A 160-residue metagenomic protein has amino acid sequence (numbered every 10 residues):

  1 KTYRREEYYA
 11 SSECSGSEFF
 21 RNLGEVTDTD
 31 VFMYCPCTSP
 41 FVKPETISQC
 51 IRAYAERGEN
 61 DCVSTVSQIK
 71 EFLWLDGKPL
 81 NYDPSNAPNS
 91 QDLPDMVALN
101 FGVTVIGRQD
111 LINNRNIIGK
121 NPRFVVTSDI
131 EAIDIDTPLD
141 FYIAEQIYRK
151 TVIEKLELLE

Functional and structural regions predicted by a protein language model:
K1-D28: Conserved N-terminal catalytic core of the sugar/cofactor nucleotidyltransferase
S12-F19, C37-I130: Conserved core of the sugar-phosphate nucleotidyltransferase
E18, N22, E45, Y142 (+1 more regions): Short, contiguous clusters of charged residues that form electrostatic/catalytic patches at enzyme active sites, used
E25, R52, Q146-K150: Short, well-ordered alpha-helices that flank and scaffold nucleotide-derived cofactor binding pockets
D28-T29, R57-N60, I153: Short, high-confidence coil segments that cap the C-terminus of an alpha-helix and link into the following beta-strand
F32-M33: Short aromatic/hydrophobic "clamp" motif used to bind/position activated sugar donors
V125-V126, E131-E160: Hydrophobic helical membrane-anchoring modules
